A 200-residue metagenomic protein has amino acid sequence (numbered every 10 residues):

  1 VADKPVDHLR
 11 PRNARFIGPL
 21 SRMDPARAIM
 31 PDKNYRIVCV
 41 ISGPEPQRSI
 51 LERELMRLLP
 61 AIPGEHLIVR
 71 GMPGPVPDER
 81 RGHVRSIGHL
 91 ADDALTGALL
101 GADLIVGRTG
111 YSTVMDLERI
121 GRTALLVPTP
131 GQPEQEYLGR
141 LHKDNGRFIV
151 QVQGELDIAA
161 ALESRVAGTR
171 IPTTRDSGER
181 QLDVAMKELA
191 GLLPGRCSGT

Functional and structural regions predicted by a protein language model:
V1-R12: A short, active-site helix/loop in glycosyltransferases that binds the activated sugar's phosphate group
R12, G64, R122: A short helix->loop->beta-strand "cap" motif at the edges of active sites that frequently abuts
G18-L104: Donor-nucleotide binding loops and adjacent catalytic segments primarily of GT-B fold Leloir glycosyltransferases
S86-H89, T123-G168: Nucleotide-sugar donor-binding patch of glycosyltransferase catalytic domains
D93-A94, T113, D157, Q181: Short acidic active-site motifs
L95-Y137: A donor-sugar binding/catalytic signature common to diverse glycosyltransferases and related nucleotide-sugar
A159-T200: C-terminal amphipathic helix plus adjacent low-complexity, charged tail appended to glycosyltransferase catalytic
